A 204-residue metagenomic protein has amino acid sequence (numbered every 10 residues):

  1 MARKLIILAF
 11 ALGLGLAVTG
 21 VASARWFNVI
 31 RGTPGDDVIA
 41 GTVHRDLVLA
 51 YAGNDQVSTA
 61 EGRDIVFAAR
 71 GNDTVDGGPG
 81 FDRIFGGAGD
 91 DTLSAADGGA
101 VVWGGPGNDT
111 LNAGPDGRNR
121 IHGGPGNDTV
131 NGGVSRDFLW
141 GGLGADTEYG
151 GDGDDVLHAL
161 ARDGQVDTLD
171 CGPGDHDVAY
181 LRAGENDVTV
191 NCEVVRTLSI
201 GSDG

Functional and structural regions predicted by a protein language model:
M1-L5, F10: Positively charged n-region of N-terminal signal peptides that target proteins for export
A9-A17: Bacterial N-terminal signal peptides
S23-I65: N-terminal segments that cap or nucleate solenoid repeat domains
G32, A40-G41, A50, T59 (+13 more regions): Glycine-centered beta-turn/loop sites at beta-strand termini
D36, R45, N54, R63 (+13 more regions): Consensus positions within tandem repeat domains that build extended binding/scaffold surfaces
H44, D116, D152-G153, P173-D175 (+1 more regions): Short, solvent-exposed coil/turn segments at beta-strand boundaries
A159-D203: Leucine-rich solenoid repeat scaffolds
